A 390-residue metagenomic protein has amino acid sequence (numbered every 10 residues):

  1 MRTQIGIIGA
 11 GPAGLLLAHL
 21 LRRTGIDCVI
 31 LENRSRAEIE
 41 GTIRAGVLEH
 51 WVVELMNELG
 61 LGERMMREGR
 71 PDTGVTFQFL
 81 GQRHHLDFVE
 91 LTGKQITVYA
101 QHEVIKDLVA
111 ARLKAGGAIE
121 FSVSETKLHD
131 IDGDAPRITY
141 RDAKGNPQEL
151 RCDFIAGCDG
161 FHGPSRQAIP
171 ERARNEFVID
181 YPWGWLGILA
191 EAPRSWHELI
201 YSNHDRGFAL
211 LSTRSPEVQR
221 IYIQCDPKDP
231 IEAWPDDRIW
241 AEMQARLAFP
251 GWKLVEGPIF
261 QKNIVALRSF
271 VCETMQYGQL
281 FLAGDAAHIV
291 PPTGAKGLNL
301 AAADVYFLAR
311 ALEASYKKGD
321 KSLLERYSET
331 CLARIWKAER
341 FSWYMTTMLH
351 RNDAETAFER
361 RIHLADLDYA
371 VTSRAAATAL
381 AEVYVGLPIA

Functional and structural regions predicted by a protein language model:
R2-I5: Extreme N-terminal starter segment of soluble prokaryotic enzymes
I8-R23, L108, N263-Y344: Conserved mid-domain beta->alpha element of the FAD-binding
R22-I43: Glycine-rich FAD pyrophosphate-binding loop
I30-L31, G157, S202, A283: Generic enzyme active-site microenvironment
E38, D159-G160, V290: Glycine-rich, N-terminal phosphate-binding loop of Rossmann-like dinucleotide-binding domains
G41-A45, E49-A115, H129-D132: Active-site-adjacent segment of FAD-dependent monooxygenases/related oxidoreductases
A110, G117, V123-K127, I131-N263 (+1 more regions): Conserved FAD-binding catalytic core of PHBH/FMO-like flavoproteins
A295, R310-A390: C-terminal helical "tail/cap" subdomain of flavin- and related membrane-associated enzymes
